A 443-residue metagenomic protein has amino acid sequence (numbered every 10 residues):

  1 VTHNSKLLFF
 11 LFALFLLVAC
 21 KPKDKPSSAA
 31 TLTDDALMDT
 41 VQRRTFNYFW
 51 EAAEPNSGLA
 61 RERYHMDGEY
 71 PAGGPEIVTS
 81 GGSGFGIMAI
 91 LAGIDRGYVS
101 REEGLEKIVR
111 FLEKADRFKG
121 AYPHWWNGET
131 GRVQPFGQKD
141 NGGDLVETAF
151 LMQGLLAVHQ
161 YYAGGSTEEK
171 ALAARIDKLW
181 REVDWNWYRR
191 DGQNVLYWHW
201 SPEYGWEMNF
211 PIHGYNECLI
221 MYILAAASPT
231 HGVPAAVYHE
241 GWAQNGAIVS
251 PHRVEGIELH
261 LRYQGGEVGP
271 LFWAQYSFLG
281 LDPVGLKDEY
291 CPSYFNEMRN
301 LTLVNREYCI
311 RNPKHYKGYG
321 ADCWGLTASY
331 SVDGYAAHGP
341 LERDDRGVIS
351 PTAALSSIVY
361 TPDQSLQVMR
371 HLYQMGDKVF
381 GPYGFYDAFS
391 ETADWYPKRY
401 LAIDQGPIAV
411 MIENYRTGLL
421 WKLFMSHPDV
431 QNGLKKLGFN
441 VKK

Functional and structural regions predicted by a protein language model:
V1-F9: Bacterial N-terminal signal peptides that target proteins for export
H3, V18-P22: Short, low-complexity interaction segments enriched in Ser/Thr/Pro/Gly
F9-L17: Bacterial N-terminal signal peptides
C20, P26-K443: Ser/Thr/Asn(+Pro)-rich, low-complexity disordered segments
